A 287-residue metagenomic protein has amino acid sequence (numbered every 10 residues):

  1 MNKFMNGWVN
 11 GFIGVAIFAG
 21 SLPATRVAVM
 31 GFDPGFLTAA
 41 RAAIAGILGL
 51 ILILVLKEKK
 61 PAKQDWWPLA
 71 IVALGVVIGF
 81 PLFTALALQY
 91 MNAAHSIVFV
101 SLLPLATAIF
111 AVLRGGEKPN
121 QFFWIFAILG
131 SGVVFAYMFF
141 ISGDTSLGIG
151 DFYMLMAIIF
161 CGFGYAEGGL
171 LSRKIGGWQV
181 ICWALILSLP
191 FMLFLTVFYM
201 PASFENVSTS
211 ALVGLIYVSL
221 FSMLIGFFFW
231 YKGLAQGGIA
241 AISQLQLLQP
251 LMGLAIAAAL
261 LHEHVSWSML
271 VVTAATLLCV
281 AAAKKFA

Functional and structural regions predicted by a protein language model:
M1-A39, G143-L170: Glycine-/small-residue-enriched transmembrane alpha-helix faces in small-molecule transporters and effluxers
A16-I17, S21-L22, L50-V100, A136 (+1 more regions): Specific transmembrane alpha-helical segments of multi-pass solute transporters/efflux pumps, especially DMT/EamA
G20, A24-V27, G31, A45-A62 (+4 more regions): Membrane-interface helix-cap regions at the ends of transmembrane helices in multi-pass membrane proteins
A28, L37, R41, A87 (+8 more regions): Hydrophobic/aromatic residues within transmembrane alpha-helices of multi-pass small-molecule transporters
A39-A40, P81, H95-L102, E167-P190 (+1 more regions): Helix-helix packing/entry segments at the starts of transmembrane helices
L48-K60, T84, L103-I125, L251-L270: C-terminal transmembrane-helix exit sites in multi-pass transporters
G49, A70, F110, P119-F140 (+3 more regions): Hydrophobic transmembrane alpha-helices of multi-pass small-molecule transport proteins
G49, T107-I109, L113, D144-P201 (+2 more regions): Transmembrane alpha-helical segments that form core, pore/gating elements of small-molecule transporters/exporters
